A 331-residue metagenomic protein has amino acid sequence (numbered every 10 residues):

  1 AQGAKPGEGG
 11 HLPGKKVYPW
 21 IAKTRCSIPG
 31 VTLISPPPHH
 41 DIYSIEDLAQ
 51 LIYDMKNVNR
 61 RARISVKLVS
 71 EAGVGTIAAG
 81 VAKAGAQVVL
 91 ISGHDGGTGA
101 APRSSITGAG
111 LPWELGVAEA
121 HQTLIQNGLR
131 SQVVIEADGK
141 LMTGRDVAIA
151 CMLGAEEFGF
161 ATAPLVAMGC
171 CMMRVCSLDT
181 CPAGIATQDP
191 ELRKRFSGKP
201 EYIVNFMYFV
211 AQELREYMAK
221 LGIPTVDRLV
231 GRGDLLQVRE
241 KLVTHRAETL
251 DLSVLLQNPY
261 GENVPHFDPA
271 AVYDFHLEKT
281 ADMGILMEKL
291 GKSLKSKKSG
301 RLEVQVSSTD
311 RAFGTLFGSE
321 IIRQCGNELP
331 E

Functional and structural regions predicted by a protein language model:
A1-P29, G154-T244, E248-T249, S253: Mobile "lid/hinge" segments at catalytic clefts and subdomain interfaces of large enzymes
K5, L51, M55-V58, A84 (+10 more regions): Change "in soluble alpha/beta enzymes" to "in soluble alpha/beta proteins
G7-E8, Y18-M55: Conserved catalytic alpha/beta cores of large enzymes that bind or transform nucleotide phosphates and polynucleotides
P13-K16, K67, A82-T98, I223-T280: Terminal amphipathic helices with adjacent charged low-complexity linkers/tails
I28-T32, N57-V58, G96-A100, I185-F196 (+4 more regions): Short acidic (Asp/Glu) and glycine-rich catalytic loops that position anionic groups and cofactors
H39-K194, T309-D310, G314-S319, Q324 (+1 more regions): Glycine-rich phosphate/ribose-binding loops and adjacent secondary-structure elements that form binding surfaces
A247-E331: Charge-rich, low-hydrophobicity low-complexity segments
